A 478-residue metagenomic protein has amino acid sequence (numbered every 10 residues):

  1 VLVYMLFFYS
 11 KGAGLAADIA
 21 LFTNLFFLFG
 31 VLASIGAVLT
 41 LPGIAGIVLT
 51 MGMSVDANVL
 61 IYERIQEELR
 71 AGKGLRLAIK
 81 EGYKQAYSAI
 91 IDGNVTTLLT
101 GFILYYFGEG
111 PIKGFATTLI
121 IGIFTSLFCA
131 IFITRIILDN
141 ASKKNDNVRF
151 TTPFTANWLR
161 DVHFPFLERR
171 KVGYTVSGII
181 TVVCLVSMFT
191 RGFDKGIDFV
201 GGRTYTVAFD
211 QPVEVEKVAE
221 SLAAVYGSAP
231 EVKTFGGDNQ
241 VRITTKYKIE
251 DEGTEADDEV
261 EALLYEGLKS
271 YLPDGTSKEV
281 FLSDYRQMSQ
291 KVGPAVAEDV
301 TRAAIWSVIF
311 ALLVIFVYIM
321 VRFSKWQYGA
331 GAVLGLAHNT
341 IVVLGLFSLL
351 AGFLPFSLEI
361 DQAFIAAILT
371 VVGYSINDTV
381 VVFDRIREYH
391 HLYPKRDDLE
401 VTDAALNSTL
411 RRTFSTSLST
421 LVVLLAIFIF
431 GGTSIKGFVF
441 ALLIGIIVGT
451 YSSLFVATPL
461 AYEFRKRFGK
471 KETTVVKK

Functional and structural regions predicted by a protein language model:
V1-K478: A structural signal for conserved, well-ordered secondary-structure elements that form binding/interaction cores
